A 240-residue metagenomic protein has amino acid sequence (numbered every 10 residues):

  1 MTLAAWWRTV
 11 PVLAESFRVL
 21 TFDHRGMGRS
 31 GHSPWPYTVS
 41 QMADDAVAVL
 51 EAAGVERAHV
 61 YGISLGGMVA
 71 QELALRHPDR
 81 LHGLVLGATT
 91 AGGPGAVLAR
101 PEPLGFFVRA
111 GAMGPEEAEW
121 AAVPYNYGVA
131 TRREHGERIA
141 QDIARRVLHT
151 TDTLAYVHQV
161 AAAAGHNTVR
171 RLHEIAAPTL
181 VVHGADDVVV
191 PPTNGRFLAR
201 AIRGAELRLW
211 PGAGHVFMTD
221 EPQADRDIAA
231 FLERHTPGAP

Functional and structural regions predicted by a protein language model:
M1-W35: Conserved HGGG/HGGXW glycine-rich cap/lid loop of the alpha/beta-hydrolase fold
Q41-A58: Conserved acidic catalytic loop of the alpha/beta-hydrolase fold
Q71, L75, H82-A112: Flexible "cap/lid" loop of the alpha/beta hydrolase fold
G95, E116-A164, R170-R171: Conserved alpha/beta-hydrolase catalytic His-Asp/Glu region
I175, V181-H183, D187: Short beta-strand/loop motif that positions the catalytic acidic residue of the alpha/beta-hydrolase fold
V188-N194: Conserved alpha/beta-hydrolase "acid-adjacent" motif
R196-V216: Catalytic histidine neighborhood in serine/cysteine hydrolases with alpha/beta-hydrolase-type architecture
A213-D225: Catalytic histidine-centered segment of alpha/beta-hydrolase-like enzymes
